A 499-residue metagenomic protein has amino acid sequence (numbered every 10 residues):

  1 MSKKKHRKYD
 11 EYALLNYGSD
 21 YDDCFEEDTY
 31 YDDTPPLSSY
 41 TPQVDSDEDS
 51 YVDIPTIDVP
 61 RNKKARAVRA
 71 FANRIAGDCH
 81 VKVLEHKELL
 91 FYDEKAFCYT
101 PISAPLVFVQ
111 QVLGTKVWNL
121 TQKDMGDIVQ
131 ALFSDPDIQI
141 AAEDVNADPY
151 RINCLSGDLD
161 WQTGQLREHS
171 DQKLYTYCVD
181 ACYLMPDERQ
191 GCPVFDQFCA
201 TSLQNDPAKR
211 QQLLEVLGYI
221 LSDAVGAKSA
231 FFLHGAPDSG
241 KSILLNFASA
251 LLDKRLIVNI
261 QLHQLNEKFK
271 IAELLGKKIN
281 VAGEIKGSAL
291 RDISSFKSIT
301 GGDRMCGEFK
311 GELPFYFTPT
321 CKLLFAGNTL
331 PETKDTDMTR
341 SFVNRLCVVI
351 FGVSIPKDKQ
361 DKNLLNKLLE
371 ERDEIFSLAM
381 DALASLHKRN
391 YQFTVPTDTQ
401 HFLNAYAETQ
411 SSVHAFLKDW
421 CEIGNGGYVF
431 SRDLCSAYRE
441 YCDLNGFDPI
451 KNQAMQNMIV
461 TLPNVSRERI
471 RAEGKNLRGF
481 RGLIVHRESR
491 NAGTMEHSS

Functional and structural regions predicted by a protein language model:
M1-D49, F91-K123: Short, small/acidic-rich helices and loops at N termini and domain boundaries of DNA replication/processing enzymes
T34-K87, T115-S239, I243-S499: Feature primarily recognizes SF3-like P-loop helicase cores of small DNA viruses
